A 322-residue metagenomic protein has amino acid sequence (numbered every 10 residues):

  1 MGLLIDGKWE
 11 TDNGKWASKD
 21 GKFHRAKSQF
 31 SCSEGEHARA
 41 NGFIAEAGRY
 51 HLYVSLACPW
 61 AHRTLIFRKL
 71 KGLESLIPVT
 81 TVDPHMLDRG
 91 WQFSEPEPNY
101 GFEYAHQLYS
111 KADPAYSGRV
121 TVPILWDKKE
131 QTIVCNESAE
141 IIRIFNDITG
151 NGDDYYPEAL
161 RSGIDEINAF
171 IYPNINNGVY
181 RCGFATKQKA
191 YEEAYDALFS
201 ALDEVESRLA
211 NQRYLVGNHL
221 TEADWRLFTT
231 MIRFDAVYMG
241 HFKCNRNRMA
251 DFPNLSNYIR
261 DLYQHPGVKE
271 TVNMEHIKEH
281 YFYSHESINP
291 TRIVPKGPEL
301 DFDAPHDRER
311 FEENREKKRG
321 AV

Functional and structural regions predicted by a protein language model:
M1-V322: C-terminal alpha-helical interaction module
